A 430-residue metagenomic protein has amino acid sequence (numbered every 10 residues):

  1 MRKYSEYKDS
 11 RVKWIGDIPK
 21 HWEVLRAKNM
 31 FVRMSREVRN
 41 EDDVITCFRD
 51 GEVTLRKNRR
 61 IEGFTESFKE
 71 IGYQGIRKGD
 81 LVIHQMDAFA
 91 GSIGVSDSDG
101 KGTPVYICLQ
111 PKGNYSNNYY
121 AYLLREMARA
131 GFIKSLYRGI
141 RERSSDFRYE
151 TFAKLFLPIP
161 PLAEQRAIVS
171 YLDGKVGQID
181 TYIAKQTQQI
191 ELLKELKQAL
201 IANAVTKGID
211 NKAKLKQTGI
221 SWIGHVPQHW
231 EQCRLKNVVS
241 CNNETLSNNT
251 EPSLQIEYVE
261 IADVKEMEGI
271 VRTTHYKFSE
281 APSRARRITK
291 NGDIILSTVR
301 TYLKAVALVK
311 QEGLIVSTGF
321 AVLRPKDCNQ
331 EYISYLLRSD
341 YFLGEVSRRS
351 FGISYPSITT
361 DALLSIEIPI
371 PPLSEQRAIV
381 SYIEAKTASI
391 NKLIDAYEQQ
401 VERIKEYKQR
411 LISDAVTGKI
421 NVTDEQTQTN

Functional and structural regions predicted by a protein language model:
M1-I15, H21, P160-K214, I370-N430: Amphipathic alpha-helical coiled-coil/heptad-repeat segments
R2-E6, S96, R143-F147, D210-K214 (+3 more regions): Short helix-capping and inter-helix turn/linker motifs at the boundaries of alpha-helical repeat units
K3, P19-E62, F68-G72, E231-I270 (+3 more regions): Low-complexity, Lys/Gly-biased intrinsically disordered segments
E6-R39, K154, L162, R166 (+5 more regions): Non-catalytic DNA-recognition/assembly elements of restriction-modification systems
K8, N40-F48, S135-Y137, K214-T218 (+2 more regions): Short coil/turn segments at secondary-structure boundaries
S10-K13, P104-I107, N118, E150-K154 (+7 more regions): Positions in alpha-helical segments
V12, F64-E70, R141, A184 (+3 more regions): Short, solvent-exposed loop/turn positions at domain surfaces that link secondary-structure elements or cap domain
Y73-Q74, K78-R129, L136-Y137, R141-E142 (+5 more regions): A short beta-sheet element
